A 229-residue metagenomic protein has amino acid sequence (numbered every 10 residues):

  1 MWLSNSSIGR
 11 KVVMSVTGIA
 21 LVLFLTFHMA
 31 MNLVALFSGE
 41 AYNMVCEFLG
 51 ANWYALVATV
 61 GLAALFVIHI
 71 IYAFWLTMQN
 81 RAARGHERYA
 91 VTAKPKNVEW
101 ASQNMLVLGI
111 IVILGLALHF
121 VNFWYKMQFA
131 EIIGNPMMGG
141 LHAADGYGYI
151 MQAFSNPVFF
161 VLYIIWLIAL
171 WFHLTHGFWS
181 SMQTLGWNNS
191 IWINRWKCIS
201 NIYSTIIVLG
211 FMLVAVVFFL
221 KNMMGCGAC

Functional and structural regions predicted by a protein language model:
M1-C229: Membrane-embedded alpha-helical bundles that constitute the cytochrome b-like, heme-associated redox core of multi-pass
